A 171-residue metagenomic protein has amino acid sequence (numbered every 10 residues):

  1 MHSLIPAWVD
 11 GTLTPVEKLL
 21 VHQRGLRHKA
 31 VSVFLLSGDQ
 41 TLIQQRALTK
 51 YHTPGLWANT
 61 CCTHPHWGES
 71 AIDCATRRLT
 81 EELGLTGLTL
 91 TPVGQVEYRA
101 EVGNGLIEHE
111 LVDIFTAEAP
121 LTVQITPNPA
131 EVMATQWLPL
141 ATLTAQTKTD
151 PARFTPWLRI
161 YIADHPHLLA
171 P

Functional and structural regions predicted by a protein language model:
M1-S32: Acidic, metal-coordinating catalytic segment for phosphate/diphosphate chemistry, firing primarily on the Nudix
H2-S3, K29-V31, D39, D113 (+1 more regions): Change "...and in nucleic-acid phosphodiester-cleaving endonucleases..." to "...and in nucleic-acid processing enzymes
G11-T12, Q40, L56, T91: Residue-level signal for well-ordered, solvent-exposed loop/turn and beta-edge residues enriched in charged/polar side
E17-L19, G55, V96-A100, L106-P171: Nudix hydrolase/Nudix homology domain
H22-V31, L36-E81: Conserved Nudix-box catalytic region and its N-terminal flanking loop in Nudix hydrolases and closely related
V33, C61, P92, D113-F115: A structural signal for short, well-ordered beta-strand segments
T86-Q95: A short coil-to-beta-strand element that immediately follows conserved catalytic motifs
